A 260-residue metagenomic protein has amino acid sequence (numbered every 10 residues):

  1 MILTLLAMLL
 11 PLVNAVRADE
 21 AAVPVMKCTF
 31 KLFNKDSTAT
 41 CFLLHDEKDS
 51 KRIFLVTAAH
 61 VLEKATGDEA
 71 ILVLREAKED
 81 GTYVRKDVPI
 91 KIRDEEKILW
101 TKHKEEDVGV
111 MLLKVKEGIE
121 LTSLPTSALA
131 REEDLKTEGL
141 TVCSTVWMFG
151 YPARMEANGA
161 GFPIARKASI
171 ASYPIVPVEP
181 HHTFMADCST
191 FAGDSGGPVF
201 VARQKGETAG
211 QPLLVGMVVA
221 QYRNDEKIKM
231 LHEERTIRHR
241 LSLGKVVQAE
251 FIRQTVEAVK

Functional and structural regions predicted by a protein language model:
I2-P11: Bacterial N-terminal signal peptides
V13-S50: Protease-domain processing segments flanking chymotrypsin-fold serine proteases, especially trypsin-like
A22-V23, V201-K260: C-terminal subregion of chymotrypsin/trypsin-like serine protease catalytic domains
M26-T38, E63-H181, D187-C188, A192 (+3 more regions): Serine endopeptidase catalytic core focused on the charge-relay Asp
A39-T40, S195-P198: Beta-propeller and closely related beta-sheet repeat lectin domains
L43-K48, P177, A202-K205: Short, low-complexity Ser/Thr-rich regulatory SLiMs
L44-D46, Y173, A220: Residue-level recognition of beta-strand microenvironments
T57: Cytochrome P450 catalytic-core helices
